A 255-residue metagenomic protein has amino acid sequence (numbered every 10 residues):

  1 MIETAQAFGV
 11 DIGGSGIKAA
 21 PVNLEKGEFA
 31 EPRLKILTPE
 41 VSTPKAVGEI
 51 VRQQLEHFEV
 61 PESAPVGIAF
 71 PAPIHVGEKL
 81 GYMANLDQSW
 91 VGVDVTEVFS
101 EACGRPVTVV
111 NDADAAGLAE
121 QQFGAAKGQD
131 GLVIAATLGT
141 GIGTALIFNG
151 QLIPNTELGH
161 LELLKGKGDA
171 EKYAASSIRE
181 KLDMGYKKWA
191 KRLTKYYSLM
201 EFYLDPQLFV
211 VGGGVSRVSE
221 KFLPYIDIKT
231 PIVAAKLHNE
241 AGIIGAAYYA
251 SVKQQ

Functional and structural regions predicted by a protein language model:
M1-P65, I74-K79, E97-R105, A119-I134 (+1 more regions): ATP-binding/phosphotransfer module of carbohydrate and carboxylate kinases, centering on a glycine-rich
A69-P71: Non-cysteine beta-strand/loop elements that form the S-adenosyl-L-methionine
K79-G92: A charged helix-plus-loop insertion that forms the helical arch/lid used to bind and gate nucleic-acid substrates
V107-D112: General beta-strand structural signal in soluble alpha/beta enzymes
I142-T144: Basic- and aromatic-lined ligand-binding clefts that recognize polyanionic substrates
